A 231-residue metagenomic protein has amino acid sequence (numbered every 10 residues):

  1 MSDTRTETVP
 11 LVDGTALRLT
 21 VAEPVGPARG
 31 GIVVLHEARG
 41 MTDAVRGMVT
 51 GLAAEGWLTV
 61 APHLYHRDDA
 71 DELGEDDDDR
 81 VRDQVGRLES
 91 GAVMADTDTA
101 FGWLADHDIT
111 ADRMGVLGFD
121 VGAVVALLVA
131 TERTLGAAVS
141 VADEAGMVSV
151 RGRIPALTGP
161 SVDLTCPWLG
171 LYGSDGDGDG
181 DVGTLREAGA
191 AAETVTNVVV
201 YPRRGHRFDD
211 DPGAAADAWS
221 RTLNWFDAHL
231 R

Functional and structural regions predicted by a protein language model:
M1-R231: N-terminal cap/leader regions of alpha/beta-hydrolase-fold enzymes, predominantly small-molecule hydrolases
